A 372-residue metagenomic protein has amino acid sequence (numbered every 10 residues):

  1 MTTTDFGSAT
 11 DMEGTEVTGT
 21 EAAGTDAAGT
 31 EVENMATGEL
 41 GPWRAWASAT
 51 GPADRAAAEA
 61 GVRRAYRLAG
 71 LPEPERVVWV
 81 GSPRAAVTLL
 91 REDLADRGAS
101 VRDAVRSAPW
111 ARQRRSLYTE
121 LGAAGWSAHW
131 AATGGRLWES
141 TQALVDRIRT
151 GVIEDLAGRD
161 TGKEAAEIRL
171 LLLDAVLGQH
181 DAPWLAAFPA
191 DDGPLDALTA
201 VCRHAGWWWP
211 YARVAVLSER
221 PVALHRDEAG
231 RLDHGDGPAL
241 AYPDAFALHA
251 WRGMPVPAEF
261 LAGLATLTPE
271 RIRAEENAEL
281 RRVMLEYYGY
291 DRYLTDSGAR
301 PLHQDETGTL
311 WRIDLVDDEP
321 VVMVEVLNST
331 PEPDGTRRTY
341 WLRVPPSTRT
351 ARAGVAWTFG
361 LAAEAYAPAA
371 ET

Functional and structural regions predicted by a protein language model:
M1-T372: Short, glycine-biased loop/turn motifs at secondary-structure junctions and in low-complexity Ser/Thr/Pro-rich termini
